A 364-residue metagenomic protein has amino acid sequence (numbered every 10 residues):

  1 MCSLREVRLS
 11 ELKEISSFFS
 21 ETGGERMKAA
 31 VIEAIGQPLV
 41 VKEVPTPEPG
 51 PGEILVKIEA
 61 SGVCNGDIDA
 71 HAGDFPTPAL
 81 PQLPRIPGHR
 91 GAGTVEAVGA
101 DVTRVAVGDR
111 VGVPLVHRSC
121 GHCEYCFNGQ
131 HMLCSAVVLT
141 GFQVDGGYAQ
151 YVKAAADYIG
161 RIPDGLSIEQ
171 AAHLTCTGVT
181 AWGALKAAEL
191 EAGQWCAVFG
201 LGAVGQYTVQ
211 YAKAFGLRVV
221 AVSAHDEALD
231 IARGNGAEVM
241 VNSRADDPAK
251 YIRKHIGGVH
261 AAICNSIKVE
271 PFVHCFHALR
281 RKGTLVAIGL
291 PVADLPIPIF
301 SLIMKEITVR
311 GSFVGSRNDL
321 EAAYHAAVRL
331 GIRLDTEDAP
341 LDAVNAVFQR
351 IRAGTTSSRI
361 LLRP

Functional and structural regions predicted by a protein language model:
I15, F19-E25, K57, V273 (+1 more regions): C-terminal hydrophobic helical "lid"/dimerization subdomain of Rossmann-like NAD(P)H-dependent oxidoreductases
P45-S61, F75-E124, P163-L166: Glycine-rich beta-strand-centered segment in the early N-terminal region that forms part of a ligand/cofactor-binding
L80, H117-F199: NAD(P)H dinucleotide-binding glycine-rich loop of Rossmann-like/cofactor-binding domains, especially the beta1-alpha1
G112, H260-I263: N-terminal Rossmann-like NAD(P) cofactor-binding module of classical short-chain dehydrogenase/reductase
D164-A245, K250: Mid-domain Rossmann-like dinucleotide-binding core that forms the NAD(H)/NADP(H) cofactor-binding site
S266-D338, P364: Glycine-rich phosphate-binding loop and adjacent beta-alpha segment of Rossmann(oid) nucleotide-cofactor-binding
